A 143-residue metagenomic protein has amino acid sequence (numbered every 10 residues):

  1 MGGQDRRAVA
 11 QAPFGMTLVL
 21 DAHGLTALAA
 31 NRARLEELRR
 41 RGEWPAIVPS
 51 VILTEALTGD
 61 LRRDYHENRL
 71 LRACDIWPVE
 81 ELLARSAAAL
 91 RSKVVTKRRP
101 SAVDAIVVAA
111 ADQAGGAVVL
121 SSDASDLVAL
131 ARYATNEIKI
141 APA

Functional and structural regions predicted by a protein language model:
M1-P13, T17, A114-A143: Acidic, PIN/NYN-like endoribonuclease modules and their adjacent C-terminal/linker elements
M1-V48, L57-D75: Short, well-structured N-terminal submotif of metal-dependent ribonuclease cores
G24-L25, I52, L83, I106-V107 (+1 more regions): Alpha-helix capping/helix-boundary segments
V48, P78, A102, S121-S122: Short beta-strand scaffold positions
A56, S101-V118: Acidic, metal-associated active-site segment
R62-E67, V94, E137-K139: Short, hinge-like loop/turn segments at secondary-structure boundaries
D75-T96: Acidic catalytic patch
